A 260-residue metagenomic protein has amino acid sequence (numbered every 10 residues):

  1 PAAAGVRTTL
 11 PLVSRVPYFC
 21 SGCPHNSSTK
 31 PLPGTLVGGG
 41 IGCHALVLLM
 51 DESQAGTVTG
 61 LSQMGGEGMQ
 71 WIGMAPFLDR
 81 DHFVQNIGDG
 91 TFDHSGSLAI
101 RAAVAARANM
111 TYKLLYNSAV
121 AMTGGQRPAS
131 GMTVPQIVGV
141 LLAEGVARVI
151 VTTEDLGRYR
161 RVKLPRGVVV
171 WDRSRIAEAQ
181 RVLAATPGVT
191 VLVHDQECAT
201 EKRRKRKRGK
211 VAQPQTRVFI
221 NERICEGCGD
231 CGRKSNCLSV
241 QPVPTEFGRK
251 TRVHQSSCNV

Functional and structural regions predicted by a protein language model:
P1-T29, V151-W171: Phosphate/pyrophosphate-binding active-site segments
A2-V6, G42-A45, D155-Y159, D195-E201 (+2 more regions): A glycine-rich phosphate-binding loop feature that marks nucleotide/adenosyl-phosphate handling sites
R7-R15, V47-G56, R80, L115-G124 (+3 more regions): Gly-rich Lys/Arg/Thr-decorated short loops/hinges at beta-loop-alpha junctions or inter-strand turns that position
T29, L36, I41-M122, A129-P135 (+1 more regions): Thiamine diphosphate
W71-P76, H82-F83, N109, A119 (+7 more regions): N-terminal export/assembly segments and adjacent metallocofactor-ligating motifs of anaerobic energy-metabolism
A119-P214: Glycine-rich ThDP/TPP pyrophosphate-binding loop and its adjacent helix/strand module within ThDP-dependent enzymes
Q196-E197, K202-R208, E226-V260: Iron-sulfur cluster-binding cysteine motifs and their immediate structural context in ferredoxin-like electron-transfer
P214-D230: Short, flexible loop segments at boundaries between secondary-structure elements
